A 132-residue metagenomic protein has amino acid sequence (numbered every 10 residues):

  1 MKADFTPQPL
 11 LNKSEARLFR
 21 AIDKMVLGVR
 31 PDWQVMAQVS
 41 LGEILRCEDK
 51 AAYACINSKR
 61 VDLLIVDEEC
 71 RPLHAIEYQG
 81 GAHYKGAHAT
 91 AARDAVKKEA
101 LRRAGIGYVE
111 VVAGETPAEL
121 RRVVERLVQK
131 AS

Functional and structural regions predicted by a protein language model:
A3-L10, A118-S132: Non-catalytic C-terminal interaction segments of nucleic acid-processing enzymes
Q8-D49: Acidic-basic catalytic patches of nuclease active cores, encompassing PD-(D/E)XK and other metal-cofactor nuclease
K13, R17, S58, V96: Short, well-structured alpha-helical interface segments that form or flank functional binding sites
R20-K24, E99, E125: Surface-exposed alpha-helical segments enriched in charged/polar residues
L27-V29, W33, C55, D67-E68 (+1 more regions): A generic structural signal for short, solvent-exposed coil/turn residues that cap or connect secondary-structure
G28-V29, A104, K130: Alpha-helix C-cap/termination motif
M36-L73: Active-site metal-binding core of divalent-cation-utilizing nuclease and nuclease-like domains
V61-A118, R122-V123: Basic, amphipathic alpha-helical patches used to engage nucleic acids or provide basic targeting signals, exemplified
